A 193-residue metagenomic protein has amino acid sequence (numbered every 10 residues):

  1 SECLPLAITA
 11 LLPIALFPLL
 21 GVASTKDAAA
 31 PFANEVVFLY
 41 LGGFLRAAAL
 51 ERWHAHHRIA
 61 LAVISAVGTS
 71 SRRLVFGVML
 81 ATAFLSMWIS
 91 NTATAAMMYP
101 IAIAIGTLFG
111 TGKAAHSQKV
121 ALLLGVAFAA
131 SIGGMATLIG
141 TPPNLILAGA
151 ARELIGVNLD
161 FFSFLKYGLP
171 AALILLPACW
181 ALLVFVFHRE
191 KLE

Functional and structural regions predicted by a protein language model:
S1-L4, A81-S90, A127-I139: Transmembrane alpha-helix interface/packing and boundary motifs in multi-pass membrane proteins, characterized by
S1-L41, E153-I155, S163-E193: Hydrophobic transmembrane alpha-helices of multi-pass small-molecule transporters
L6, T94-A95, N144, F164: General alpha-helical segment detector with a strong preference for membrane-spanning helices and helix-boundary regions
A7-I8, L12-K113: Membrane-embedded alpha-helical segments and adjacent helix-loop junctions characteristic of multi-pass solute
R52-A55, T111-F128, I132-I146, A151-E193: Juxtamembrane and boundary regions of transmembrane helices in multi-pass small-molecule transporters and channels
